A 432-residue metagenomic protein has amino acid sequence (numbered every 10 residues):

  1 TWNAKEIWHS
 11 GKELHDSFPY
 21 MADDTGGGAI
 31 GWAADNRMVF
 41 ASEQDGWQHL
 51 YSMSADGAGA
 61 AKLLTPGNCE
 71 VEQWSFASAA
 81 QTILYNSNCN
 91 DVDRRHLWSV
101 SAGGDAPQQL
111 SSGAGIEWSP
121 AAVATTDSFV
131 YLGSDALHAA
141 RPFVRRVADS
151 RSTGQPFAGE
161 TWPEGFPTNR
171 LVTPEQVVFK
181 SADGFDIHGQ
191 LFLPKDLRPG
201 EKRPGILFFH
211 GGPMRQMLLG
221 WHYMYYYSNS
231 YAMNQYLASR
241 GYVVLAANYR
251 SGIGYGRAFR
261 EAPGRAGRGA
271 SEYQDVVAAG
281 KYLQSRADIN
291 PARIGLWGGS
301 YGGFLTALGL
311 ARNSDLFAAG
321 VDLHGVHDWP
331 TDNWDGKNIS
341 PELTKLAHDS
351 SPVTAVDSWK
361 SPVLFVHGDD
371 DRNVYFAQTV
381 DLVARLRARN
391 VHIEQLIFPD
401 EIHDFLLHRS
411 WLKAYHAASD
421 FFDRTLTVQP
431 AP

Functional and structural regions predicted by a protein language model:
T1, Y51-S54, S101, R146: Structural recognition of the beta-propeller blade-terminating site
T1-P19, D23, G27-I30, A41 (+8 more regions): Non-catalytic accessory segments flanking enzyme active sites
T25, D45-H49, D93-W98, R141 (+3 more regions): Beta-propeller blade termini and top-face loops
D35-N36, A79-Q81, D127: Short coil/turn segments that connect the beta-strands within blades of beta-propeller domains
Q44, C89, K195, S300 (+1 more regions): Residue-level signal for short, function-critical loop segments
L193, E201-G212: Short beta-strand element of the alpha/beta-hydrolase
F208, H222-P432: Active-site-proximal cap/loop segments of hydrolase catalytic domains
P213-R215, V244: Serine-hydrolase catalytic-loop signature spanning alpha/beta hydrolases and amidase-signature enzymes
